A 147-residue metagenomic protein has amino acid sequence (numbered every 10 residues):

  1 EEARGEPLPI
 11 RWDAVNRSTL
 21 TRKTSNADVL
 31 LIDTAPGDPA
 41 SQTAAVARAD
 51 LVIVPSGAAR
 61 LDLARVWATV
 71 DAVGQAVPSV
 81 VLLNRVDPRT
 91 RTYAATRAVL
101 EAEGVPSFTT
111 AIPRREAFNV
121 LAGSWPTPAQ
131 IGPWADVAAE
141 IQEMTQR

Functional and structural regions predicted by a protein language model:
E1-L31, P36-T43, D71, P113-T127: P-loop/Walker-type NTP enzyme "switch/lid" segment
A27, A49-D50, G104: Short, well-ordered alpha-helix to beta-strand connector turns
I32, V54, V81-L83: Structural beta-sheet core signal
G37-R60: Inter-motif core of Ras-like GTPase G domains
L63-R85: Conserved C-terminal guanine-recognition region of P-loop GTPase G domains, centered on the G4
D87, R97-P126: Beta-strand-loop-alpha "switch" segments that mediate conformational coupling across diverse proteins
V120-I141: C-terminal boundary of histidine-terminating zinc-finger modules
